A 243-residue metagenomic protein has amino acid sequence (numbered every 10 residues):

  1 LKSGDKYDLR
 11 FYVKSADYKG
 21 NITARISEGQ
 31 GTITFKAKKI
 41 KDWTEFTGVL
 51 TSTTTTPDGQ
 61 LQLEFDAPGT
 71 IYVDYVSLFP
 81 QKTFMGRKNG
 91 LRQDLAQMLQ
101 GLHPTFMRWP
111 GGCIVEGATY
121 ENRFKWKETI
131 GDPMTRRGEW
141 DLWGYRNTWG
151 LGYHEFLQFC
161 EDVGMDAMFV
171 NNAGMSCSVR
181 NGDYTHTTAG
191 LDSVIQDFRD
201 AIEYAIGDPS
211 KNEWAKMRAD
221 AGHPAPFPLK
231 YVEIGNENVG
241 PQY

Functional and structural regions predicted by a protein language model:
L1-Y243: Non-catalytic accessory regions flanking glycosidase/transglycosidase catalytic cores in CAZymes
